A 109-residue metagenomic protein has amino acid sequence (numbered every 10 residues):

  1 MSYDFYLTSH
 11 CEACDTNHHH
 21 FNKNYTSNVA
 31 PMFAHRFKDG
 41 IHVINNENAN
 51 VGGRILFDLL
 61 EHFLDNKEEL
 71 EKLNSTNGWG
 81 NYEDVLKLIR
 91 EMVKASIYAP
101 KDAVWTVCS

Functional and structural regions predicted by a protein language model:
M1-S109: Acidic (Asp/Glu-rich) sequence patches and key acidic residues that form negatively charged surfaces used
